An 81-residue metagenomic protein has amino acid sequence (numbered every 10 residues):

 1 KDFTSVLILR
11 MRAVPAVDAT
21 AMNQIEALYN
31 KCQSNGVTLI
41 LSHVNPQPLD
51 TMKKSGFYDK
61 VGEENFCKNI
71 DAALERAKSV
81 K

Functional and structural regions predicted by a protein language model:
K1-K81: Structured cytosolic domains appended to multi-pass membrane proteins
